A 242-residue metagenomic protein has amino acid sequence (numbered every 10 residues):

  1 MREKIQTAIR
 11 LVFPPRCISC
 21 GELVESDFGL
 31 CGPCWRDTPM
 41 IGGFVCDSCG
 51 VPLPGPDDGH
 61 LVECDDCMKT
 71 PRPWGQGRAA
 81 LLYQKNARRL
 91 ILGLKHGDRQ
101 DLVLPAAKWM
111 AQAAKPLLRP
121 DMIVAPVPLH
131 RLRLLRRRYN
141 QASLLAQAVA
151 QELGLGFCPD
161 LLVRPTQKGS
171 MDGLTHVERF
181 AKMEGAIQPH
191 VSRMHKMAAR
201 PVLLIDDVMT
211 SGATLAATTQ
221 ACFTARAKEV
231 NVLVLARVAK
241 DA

Functional and structural regions predicted by a protein language model:
M1-D206, T210-A242: Glycine-rich phosphate/pyrophosphate-handling loop used in enzymes and phosphotransfer proteins
